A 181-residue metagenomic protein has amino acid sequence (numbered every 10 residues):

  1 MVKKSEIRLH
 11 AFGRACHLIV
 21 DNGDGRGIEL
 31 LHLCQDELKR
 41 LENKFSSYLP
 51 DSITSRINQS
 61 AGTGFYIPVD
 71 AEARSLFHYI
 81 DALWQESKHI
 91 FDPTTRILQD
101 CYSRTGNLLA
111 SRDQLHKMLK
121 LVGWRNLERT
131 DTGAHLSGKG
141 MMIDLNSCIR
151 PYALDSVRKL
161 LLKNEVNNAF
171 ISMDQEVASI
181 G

Functional and structural regions predicted by a protein language model:
M1-N146, K159-F170: A contiguous, well-ordered beta/alpha segment that forms the leading edge of an enzyme domain
H17, D155, A178: Short, electropositive, low-hydrophobicity segments enriched in small/polar residues
K88, R150, D174: Conserved acidic catalytic centers in enzymes
S147-V157: A conserved glycine-rich
Q175-G181: Beta-rich nucleic-acid/ligand-interaction surfaces
